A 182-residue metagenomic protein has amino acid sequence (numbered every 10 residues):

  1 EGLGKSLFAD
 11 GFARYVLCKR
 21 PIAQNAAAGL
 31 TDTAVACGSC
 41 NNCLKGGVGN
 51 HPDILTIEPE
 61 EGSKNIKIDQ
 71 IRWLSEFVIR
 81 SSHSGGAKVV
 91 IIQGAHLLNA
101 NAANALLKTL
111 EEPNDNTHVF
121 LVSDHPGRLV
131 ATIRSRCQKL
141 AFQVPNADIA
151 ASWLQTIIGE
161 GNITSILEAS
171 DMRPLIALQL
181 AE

Functional and structural regions predicted by a protein language model:
E1-I92, H118: P-loop/Walker A NTP-binding region and its immediately flanking N-terminal helices in P-loop NTPase folds
E1-Y15, P21-A28, K45, D115-T117 (+1 more regions): Charged, glycine-rich active-site and insertion segments that engage polyanionic ligands
S6, A34-C37, H51, K64-S75 (+5 more regions): Amphipathic alpha-helical transducer elements in NTP-driven molecular machines
D10-F12, D69-I71, N104-L107, R134-R136: Short, glycine/charged-enriched secondary-structure capping and boundary segments
F77-R80, T109, W153-I157: A generic secondary-structure signal
I79, N104-L121: Conserved catalytic/switch belt of AAA+ P-loop NTPases
Q93-N99, N104-E111, G127: Catalytic acidic motif of RecA-like/P-loop NTPases
